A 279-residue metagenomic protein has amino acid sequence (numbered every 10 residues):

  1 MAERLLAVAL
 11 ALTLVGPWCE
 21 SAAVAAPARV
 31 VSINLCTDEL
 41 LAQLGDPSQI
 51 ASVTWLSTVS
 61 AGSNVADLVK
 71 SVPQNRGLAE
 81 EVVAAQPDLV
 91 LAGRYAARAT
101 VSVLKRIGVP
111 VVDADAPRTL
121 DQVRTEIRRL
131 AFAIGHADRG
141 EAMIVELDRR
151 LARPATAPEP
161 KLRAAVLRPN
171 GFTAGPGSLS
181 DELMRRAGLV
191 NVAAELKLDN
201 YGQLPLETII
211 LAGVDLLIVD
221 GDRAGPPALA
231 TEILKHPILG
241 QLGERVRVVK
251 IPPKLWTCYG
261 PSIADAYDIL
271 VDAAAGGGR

Functional and structural regions predicted by a protein language model:
L5-P17: Bacterial N-terminal signal peptides
S21-A25: Boundary at the C-terminal end of the N-terminal hydrophobic targeting segment
A26-R29, L89, A99-F172, A193-E195 (+3 more regions): Extracytoplasmic substrate-binding proteins
R29-Y95, A99-T100, L189-V192: A short, structured surface patch at a secondary-structure boundary
N34, T54, R94, A116 (+3 more regions): Short secondary-structure boundary segments
A79-P87, I107, Q203-G213: Short helices/loops that flank or line small-molecule/ion binding pockets
A96-R106, L216-L234: A ligand-binding cleft/hinge motif common to bilobed small-molecule-binding domains
L179-Y201, G221, V248-K250: His/Asp/Glu-enriched short active-site or ligand-binding loop at hydrolase and phosphoryl-transfer sites
